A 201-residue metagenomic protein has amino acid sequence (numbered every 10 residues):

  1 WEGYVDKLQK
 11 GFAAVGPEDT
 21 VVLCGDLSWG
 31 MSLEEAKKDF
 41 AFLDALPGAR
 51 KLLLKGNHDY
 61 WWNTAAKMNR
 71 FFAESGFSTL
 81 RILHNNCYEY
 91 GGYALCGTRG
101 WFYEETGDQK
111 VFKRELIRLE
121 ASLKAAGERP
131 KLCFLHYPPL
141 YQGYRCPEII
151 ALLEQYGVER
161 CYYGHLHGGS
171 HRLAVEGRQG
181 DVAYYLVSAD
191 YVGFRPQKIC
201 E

Functional and structural regions predicted by a protein language model:
W1-G48, D59-Y60, A121-P130, I199: N-terminal active-site segment of His-dependent metallophosphoesterases
E2, D6-K10, E89, K113 (+4 more regions): Binuclear metal-dependent phosphoesterase catalytic core
T20-D26, R50-N57, R81-H84, L132-L135 (+2 more regions): Active-site neighborhood of phospho(di)ester-bond hydrolases with catalytic His/Asp-centered motifs
C24-D26, F72-I82, D108-V111, P139 (+1 more regions): A broadly tuned preference for mixed-charge, low-complexity surface segments
S28-E34, N57-A65, C87-E89, F102-T106 (+3 more regions): Active-site environment of divalent metal-dependent phosphoester hydrolases
A36-D39, A66-R70, K110, P147-I150 (+2 more regions): Short, glycine/charged-enriched secondary-structure capping and boundary segments
D44-A45, N57-L152: Conserved catalytic scaffold of divalent metal-dependent phosphoesterases
